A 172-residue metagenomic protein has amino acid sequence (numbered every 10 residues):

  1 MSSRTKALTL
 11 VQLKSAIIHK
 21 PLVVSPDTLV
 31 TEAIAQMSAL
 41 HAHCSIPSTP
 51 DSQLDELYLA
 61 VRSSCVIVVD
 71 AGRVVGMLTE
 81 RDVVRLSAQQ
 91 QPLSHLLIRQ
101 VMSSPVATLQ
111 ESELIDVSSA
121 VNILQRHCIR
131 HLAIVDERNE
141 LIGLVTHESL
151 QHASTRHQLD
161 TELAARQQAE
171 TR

Functional and structural regions predicted by a protein language model:
S2-H19, T79-C128, L141, T146-R172: Tandem CBS (Bateman) regulatory domains
V23-V24, M77: Active-site-adjacent beta-strand anchor residues
V24-R62, L109-C128, V135-D136: The conserved cystathionine-beta-synthase
S63-C65, H95: Short glycine-rich loop/turn motifs
C65, R73, E80-V83: Glycine-rich, small/polar surface segments that engage phosphate groups of diverse ligands
V69, V74-V75, V135, L141-I142 (+1 more regions): Short hydrophobic beta-strand segments in globular cytosolic domains
